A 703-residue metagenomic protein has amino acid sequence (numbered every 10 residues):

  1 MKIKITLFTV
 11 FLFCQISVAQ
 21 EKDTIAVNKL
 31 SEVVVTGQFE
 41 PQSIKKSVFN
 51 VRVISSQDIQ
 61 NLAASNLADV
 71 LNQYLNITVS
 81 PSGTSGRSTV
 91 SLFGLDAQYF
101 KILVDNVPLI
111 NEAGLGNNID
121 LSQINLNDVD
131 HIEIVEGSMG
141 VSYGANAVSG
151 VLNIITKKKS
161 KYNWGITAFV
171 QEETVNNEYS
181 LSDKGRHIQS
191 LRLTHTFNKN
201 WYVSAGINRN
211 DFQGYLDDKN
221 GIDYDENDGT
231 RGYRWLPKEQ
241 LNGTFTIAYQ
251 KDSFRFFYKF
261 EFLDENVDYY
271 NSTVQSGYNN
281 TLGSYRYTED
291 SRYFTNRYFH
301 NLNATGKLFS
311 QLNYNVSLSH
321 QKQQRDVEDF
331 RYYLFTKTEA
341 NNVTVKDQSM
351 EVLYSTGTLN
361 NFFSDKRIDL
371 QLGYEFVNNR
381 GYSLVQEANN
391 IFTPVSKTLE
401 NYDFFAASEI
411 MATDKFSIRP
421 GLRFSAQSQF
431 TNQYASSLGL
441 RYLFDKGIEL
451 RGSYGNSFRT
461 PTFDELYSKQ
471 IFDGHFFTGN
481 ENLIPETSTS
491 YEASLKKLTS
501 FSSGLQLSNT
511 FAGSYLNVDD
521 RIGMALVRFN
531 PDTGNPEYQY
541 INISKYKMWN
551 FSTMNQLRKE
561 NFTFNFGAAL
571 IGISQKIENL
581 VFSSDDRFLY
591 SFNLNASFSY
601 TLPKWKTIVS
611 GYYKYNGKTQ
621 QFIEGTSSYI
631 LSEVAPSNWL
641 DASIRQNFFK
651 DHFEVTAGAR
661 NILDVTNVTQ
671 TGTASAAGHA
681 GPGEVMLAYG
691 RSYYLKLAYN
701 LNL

Functional and structural regions predicted by a protein language model:
F8, F212-Q213, V518-D520, P603 (+2 more regions): C-terminal beta-signal and adjacent terminal beta-strands/loops of Gram-negative outer-membrane beta-barrel proteins
V51, A68-P108: Extracytoplasmic beta-strand/coil segments of soluble accessory domains associated with Gram-negative outer-membrane
P108-E136, Q189-L191: Short acidic/polar hinge/loop motifs at secondary-structure boundaries that mediate gating or recognition
Q123-T167: A beta-strand signature from Gram-negative outer-membrane beta-barrel systems, especially the internal plug domain
F212-T244, A248-K307, Y314, K322-S349: Flexible loop and strand-edge segments within Gram-negative outer membrane beta-barrel domains
N266, G277, Q324, S428-F430 (+7 more regions): Surface-exposed extracellular loop regions of Gram-negative outer-membrane beta-barrel proteins, predominantly
Q348-L359, V395-K397, N401-F405, N480 (+5 more regions): Outer membrane beta-barrel strand-and-loop segments of large Gram-negative receptors, especially TonB-dependent
M411-D414, L507-V518, N535, Q539-G625 (+1 more regions): Gram-negative outer-membrane beta-barrel transporters
